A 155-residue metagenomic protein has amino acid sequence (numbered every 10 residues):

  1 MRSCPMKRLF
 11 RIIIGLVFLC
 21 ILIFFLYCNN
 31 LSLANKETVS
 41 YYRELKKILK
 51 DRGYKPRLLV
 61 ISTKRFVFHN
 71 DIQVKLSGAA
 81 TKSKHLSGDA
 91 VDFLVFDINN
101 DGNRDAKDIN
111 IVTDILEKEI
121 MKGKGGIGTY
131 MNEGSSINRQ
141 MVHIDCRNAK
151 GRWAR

Functional and structural regions predicted by a protein language model:
R2-F18: N-terminal Sec-pathway targeting helices
M6, N35, F66: Residue-level signal for threonine
K7, D51-R52, S83-H85: Short, conserved, surface-exposed binding loops centered on an aromatic residue
F18-K55: Active-site acidic/histidine clusters and adjacent loop/turn architecture that either coordinate catalytic ions
Y27-N30, R57-R65, A106-D114: A generic short-segment signal for beta-strand/edge and adjacent turn/coil regions
E44-L76: Extended, low-complexity, intrinsically disordered C-terminal regulatory tails of eukaryotic serine/threonine kinases
K82, L86-S87, V91, V95-R155: Catalytic cores and adjacent binding grooves of peptidoglycan-active enzymes
